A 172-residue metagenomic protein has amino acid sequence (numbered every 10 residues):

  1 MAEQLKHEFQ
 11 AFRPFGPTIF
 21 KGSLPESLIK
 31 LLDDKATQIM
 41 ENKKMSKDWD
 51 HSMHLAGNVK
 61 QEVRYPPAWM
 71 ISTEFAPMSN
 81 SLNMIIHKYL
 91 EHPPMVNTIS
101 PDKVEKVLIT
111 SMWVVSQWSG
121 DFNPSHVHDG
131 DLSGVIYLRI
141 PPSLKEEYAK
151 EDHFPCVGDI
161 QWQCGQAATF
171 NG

Functional and structural regions predicted by a protein language model:
A2-D102, G120-N123: Non-heme Fe(II)/2-oxoglutarate
F15-P17, V107, D129-D131: A general secondary-structure signal for short beta-strands and their flanking turns/coil in non-transmembrane regions
N97-Q117: Hydrophobic beta-strand-centered segment that forms part of the acyl-chain substrate-binding groove
T110-G172: Catalytic core of non-heme Fe(II) oxygenases with the double-stranded beta-helix
